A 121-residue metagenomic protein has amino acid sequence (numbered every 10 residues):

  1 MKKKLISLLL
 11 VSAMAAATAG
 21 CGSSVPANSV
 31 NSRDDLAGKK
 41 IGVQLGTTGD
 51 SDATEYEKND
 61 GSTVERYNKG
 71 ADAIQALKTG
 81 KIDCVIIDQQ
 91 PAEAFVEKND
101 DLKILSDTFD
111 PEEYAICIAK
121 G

Functional and structural regions predicted by a protein language model:
M1-L10: Positively charged n-region of N-terminal signal peptides that target proteins for export
A16-G20: C-terminal motif of bacterial Sec signal peptides marking the signal peptidase cleavage site
S24-V30, V64-T79, E112: Short helix-initiation/N-cap motifs at beta->coil->alpha
R33-T47: Short loop->beta-strand "edge-of-pocket" segments that line small-molecule binding or catalytic clefts across diverse
D34-A37, E55-Y56, A71-I86, Q90 (+1 more regions): Short helices/loops that flank or line small-molecule/ion binding pockets
Q44-T48, K69-G70, I86-E93: Beta->alpha turn/N-cap motifs
G49-Y67, V96-E97: Ligand-binding cleft/hinge of the Venus flytrap
Q89, E93-G121: Periplasmic-binding protein-like
